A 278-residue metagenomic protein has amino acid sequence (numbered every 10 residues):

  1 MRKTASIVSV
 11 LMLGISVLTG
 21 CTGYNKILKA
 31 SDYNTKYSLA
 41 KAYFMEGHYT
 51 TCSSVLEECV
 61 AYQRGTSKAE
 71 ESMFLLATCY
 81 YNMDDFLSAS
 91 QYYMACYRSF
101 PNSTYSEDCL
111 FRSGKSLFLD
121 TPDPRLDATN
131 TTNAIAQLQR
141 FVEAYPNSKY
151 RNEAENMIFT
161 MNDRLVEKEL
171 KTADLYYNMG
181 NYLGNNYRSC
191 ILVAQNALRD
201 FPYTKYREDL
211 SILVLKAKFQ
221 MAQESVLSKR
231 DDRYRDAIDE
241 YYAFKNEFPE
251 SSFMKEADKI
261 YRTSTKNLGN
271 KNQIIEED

Functional and structural regions predicted by a protein language model:
M1-C21: Sec-dependent bacterial lipoprotein signal peptides
T4-A5, G20-D278: Acidic, polar-rich low-complexity tracts and alpha-helical solenoid repeat scaffolds
